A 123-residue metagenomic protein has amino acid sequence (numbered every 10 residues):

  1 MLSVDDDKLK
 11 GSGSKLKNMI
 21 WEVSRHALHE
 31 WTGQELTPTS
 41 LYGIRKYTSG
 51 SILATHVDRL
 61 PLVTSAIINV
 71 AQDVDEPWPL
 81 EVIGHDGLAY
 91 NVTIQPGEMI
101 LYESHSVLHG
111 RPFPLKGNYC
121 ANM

Functional and structural regions predicted by a protein language model:
M1-T32: Non-heme Fe(II)/2-oxoglutarate
W21-T32, N91-V92, L115-N122: A broadly tuned preference for mixed-charge, low-complexity surface segments
H29, G33-Q34, A71-D75: Short helix-capping and hinge/turn segments at secondary-structure transitions, especially at repeat and domain
Q34-G43: A short coil-to-beta-strand element that immediately follows conserved catalytic motifs
S49-S106, R111, N118-N122: Catalytic core of non-heme Fe(II) oxygenases with the double-stranded beta-helix
